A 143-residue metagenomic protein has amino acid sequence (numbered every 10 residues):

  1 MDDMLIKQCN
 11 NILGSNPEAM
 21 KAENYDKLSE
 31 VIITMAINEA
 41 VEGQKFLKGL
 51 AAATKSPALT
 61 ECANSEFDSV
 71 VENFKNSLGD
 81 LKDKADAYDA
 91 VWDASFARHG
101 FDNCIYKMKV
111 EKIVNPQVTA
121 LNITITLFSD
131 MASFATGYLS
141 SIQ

Functional and structural regions predicted by a protein language model:
M1-Q143: Folded extracytoplasmic luminal domains of secretory or organellar precursors
